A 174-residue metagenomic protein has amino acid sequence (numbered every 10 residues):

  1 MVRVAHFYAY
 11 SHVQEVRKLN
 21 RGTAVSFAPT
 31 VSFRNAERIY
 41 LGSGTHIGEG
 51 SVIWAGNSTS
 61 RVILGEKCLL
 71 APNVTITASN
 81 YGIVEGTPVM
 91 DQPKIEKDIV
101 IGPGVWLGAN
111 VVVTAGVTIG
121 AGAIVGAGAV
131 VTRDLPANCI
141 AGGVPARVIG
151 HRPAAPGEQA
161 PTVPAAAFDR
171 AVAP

Functional and structural regions predicted by a protein language model:
M1-R17, G22-T23, K67, N80-V84 (+3 more regions): Terminal amphipathic alpha-helical/low-complexity segments used for targeting or macromolecular assembly
A9, S32-L41, H46-V117, V144 (+2 more regions): Flexible, glycine/small-residue-enriched loop-and-beta-strand segment within the central core of proteins
V25-S26, N57, T118-G120, L135: Extended beta-solenoid/beta-helix repeat architectures
H46, W106, I124, V130 (+1 more regions): Short-chain dehydrogenase/reductase
S60, A137-C139, R147: Glycine-centered loop/turn positions within well-structured domains that cap or flank conserved ligand/cofactor-binding
T77-A78, G126, T132-R133, I149-H151: Conserved acidic donor-binding loop of glycosyltransferase catalytic domains
A109-I124, A129-R133: Beta-rich strand-turn-strand
